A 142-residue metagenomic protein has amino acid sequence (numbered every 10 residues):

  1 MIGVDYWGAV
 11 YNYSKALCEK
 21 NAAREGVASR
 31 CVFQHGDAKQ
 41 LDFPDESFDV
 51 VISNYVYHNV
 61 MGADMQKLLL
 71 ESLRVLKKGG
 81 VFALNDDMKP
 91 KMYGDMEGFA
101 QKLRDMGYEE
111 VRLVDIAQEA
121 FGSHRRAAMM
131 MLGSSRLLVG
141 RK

Functional and structural regions predicted by a protein language model:
M1-K39: Class I SAM-dependent methyltransferase SAM/SAH-binding core
I2, G79-D87: Conserved beta-strand signature within the Rossmann-like core of class I S-adenosyl-L-methionine
W7-A9, D87-M92: Short "lid" loop at the C-terminus of a central beta-strand within the Rossmann-like core of SAM-dependent
G36-V51: A short acidic, Gly/Pro-enriched loop at the edge of an enzyme's catalytic core that lines a small-molecule cofactor
D49-A63: A short SAM/SAH-binding and catalytic strip from SAM-dependent methyltransferases
M65-K78: A short glycine-rich, Lys/Arg-flanked "PGG" loop and its adjoining helix->strand segment in the class I
G94-D115: Conserved Class I S-adenosyl-L-methionine
M106-G107, A120-K142: Core SAM-dependent methyltransferase catalytic element
